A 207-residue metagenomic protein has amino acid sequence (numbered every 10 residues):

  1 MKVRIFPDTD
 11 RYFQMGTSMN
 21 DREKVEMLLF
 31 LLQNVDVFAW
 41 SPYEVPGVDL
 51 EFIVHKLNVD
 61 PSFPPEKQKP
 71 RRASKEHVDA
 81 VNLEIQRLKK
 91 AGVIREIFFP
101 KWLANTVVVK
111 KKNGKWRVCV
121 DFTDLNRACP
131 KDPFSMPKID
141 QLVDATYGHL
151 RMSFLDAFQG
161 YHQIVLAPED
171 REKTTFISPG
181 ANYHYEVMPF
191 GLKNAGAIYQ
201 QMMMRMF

Functional and structural regions predicted by a protein language model:
K2-F207: Retroelement reverse transcriptase polymerase core
